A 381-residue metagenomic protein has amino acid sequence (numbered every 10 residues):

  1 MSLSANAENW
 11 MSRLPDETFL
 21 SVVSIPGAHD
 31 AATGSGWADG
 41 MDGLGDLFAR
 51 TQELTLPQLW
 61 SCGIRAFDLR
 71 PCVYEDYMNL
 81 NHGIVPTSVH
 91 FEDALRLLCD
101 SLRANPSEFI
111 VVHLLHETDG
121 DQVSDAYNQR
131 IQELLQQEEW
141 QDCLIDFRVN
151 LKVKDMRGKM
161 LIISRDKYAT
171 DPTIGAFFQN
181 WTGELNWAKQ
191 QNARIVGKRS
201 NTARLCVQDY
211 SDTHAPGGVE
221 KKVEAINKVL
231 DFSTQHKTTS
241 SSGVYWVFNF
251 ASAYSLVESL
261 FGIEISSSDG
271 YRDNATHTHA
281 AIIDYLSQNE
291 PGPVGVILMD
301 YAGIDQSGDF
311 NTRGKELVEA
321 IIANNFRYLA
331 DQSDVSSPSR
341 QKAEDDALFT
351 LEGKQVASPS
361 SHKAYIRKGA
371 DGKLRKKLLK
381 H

Functional and structural regions predicted by a protein language model:
S2-C62, E75-F109, Y254-D331: Long, acidic (Asp/Glu-rich), low-complexity accessory segments flanking structured domains
L59, R70, V112, I162 (+1 more regions): Conserved, mostly hydrophobic/aromatic
C62-F67, N105-V111, W140-Q141, M156-M160 (+2 more regions): Loop/turn elements at helix/coil->beta-strand transitions in domains of secreted/extracellular proteins
V73, N105-D121: Active-site groove signature of glycoside hydrolases
H90-A94, Q132-R148: Acidic, His- and aromatic-enriched active-site or binding-groove loops in soluble protein domains that engage sugars
I163-R165, A169-D331: C-terminal active-site rim and adjoining tail of enzyme catalytic domains
L329-Q355: Residue-level detector of functionally pivotal "anchor" positions at catalytic/ligand-binding pockets or at interdomain
A364-H381: C-terminal tail/sorting-segment detector
